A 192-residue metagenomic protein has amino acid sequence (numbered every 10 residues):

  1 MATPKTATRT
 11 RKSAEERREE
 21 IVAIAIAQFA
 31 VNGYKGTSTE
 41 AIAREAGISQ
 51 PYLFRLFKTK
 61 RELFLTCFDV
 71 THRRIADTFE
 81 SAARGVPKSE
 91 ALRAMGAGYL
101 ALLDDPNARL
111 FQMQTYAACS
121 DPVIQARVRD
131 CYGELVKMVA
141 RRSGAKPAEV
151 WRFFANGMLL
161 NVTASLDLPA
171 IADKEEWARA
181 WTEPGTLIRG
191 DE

Functional and structural regions predicted by a protein language model:
M1-T6: Short, intrinsically disordered or compositionally biased N-terminal tails of bacterial proteins
A7, R11: Short Lys/Arg-rich basic patches
R17-E20, I24, Q28-E62: Helix-turn-helix
I24, Q28-V31, T78-S81, F111-T115: Solvent-exposed, amphipathic alpha-helical segments
F64-T71: Alpha-helical DNA-contacting segments of helix-turn-helix folds
T66, D77-P106: Hydrophobic alpha-helical connector segments
L100-P122: Amphipathic alpha-helical segments used for helix-helix packing
P122-E192: Hydrophobic/aromatic-rich alpha-helical bundle segments in the mid-to-C-terminal region
